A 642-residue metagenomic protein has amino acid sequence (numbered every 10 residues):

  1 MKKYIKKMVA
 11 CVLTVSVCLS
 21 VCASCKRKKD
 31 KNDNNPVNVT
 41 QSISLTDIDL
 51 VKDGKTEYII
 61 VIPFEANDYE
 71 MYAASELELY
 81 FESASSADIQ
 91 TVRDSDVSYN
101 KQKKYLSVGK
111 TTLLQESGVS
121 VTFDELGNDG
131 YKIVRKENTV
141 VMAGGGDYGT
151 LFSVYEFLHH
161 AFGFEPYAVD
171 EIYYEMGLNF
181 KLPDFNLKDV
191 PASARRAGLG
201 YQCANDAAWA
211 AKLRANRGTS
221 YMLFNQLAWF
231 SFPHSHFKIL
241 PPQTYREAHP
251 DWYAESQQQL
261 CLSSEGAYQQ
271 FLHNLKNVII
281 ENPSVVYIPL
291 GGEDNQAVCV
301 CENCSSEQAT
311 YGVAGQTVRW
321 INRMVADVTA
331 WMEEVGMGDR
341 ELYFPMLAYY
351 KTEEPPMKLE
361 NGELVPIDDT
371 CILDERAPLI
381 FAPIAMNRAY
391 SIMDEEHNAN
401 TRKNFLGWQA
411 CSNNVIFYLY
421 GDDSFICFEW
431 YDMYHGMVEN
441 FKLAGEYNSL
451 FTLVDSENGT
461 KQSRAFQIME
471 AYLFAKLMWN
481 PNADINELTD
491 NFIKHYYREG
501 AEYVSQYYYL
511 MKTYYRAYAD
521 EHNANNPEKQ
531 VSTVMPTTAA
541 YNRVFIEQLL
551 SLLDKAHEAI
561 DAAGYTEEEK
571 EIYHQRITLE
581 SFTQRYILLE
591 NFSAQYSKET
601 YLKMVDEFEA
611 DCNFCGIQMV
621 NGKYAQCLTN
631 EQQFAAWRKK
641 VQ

Functional and structural regions predicted by a protein language model:
M1-V12: Bacterial N-terminal signal peptides that target proteins for export
T14, C25-K132, L178-N186: Acidic, contiguous N-terminal accessory segments
E57, E65-D68, A73-E76, Y80 (+3 more regions): Feature activates predominantly on carbohydrate-active enzymes
Q259-Q269, N277, E396-E502, Q506 (+1 more regions): Structured mid-domain segments that build the active-site/substrate or prosthetic-cofactor binding neighborhood
I321-M357, V415-D422, T452-D455: Aromatic-lined carbohydrate-recognition surfaces of secreted/lumenal glycan-active proteins
P345-P383, F428-M433, S463-E470: Substrate-binding cleft/loops of secretory-pathway carbohydrate-active enzymes
K476-Q642: Catalytic domains of carbohydrate-active enzymes that cleave complex glycans
